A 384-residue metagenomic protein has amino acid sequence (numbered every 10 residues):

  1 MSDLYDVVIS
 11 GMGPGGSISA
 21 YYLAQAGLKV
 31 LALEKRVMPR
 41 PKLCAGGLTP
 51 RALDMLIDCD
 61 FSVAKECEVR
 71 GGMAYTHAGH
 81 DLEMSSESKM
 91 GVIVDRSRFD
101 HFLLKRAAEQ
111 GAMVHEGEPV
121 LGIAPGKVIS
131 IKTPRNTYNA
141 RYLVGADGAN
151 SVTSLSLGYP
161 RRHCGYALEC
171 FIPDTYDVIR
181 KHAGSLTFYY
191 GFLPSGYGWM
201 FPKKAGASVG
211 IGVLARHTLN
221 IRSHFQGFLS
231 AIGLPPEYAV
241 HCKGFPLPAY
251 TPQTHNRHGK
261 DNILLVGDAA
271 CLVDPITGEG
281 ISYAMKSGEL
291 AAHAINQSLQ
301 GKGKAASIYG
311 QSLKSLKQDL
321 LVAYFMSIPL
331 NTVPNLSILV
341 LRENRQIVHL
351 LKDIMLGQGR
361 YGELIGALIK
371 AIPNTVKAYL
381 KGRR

Functional and structural regions predicted by a protein language model:
S2-G13: Beta1/beta-strand and adjacent pyrophosphate-binding region of the FAD-binding site in flavoprotein oxidoreductases
G16-S17: N-terminal Rossmann-fold NAD(P) dinucleotide-binding loop
Y21-L43: Glycine-rich FAD pyrophosphate-binding loop
R36-C59: Conserved N-terminal glycine-rich FAD pyrophosphate-binding loop of Rossmann-like flavoproteins
A52-F102: A conserved beta-strand/loop capping segment in the N-terminal third of enzymes that catalyze redox or closely related
R106-E237, H255: Predominantly flavin-linked oxidoreductase catalytic cores and closely associated redox partners
G122, H217-A294, Q300: FAD/FMN-dependent oxidoreductases across multiple families
N296-R384: C-terminal helical "tail/cap" subdomain of flavin- and related membrane-associated enzymes
